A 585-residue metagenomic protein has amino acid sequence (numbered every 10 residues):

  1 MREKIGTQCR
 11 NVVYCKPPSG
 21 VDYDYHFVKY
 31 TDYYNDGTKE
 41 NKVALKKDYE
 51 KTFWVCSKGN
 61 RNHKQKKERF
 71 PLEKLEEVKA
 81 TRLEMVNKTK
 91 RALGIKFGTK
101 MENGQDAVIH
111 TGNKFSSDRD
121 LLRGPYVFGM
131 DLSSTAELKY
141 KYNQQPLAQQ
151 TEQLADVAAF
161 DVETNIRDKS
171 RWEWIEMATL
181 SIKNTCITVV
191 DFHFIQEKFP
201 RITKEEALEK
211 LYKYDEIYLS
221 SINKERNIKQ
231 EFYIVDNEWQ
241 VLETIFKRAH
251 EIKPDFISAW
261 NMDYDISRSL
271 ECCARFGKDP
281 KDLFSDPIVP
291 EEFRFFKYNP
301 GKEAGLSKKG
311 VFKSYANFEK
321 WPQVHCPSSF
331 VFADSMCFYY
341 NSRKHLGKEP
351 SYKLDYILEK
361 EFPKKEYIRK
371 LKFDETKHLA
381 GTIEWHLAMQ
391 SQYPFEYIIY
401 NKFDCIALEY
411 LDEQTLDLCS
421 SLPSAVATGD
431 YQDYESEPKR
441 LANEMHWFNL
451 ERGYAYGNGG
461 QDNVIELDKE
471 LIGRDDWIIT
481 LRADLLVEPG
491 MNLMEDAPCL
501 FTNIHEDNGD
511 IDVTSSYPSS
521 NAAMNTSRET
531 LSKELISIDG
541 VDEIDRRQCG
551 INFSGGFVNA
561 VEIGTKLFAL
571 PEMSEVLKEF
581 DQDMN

Functional and structural regions predicted by a protein language model:
M1-P498, T502-G509, V513-N585: The two-metal-ion catalytic cores of nucleic-acid processing enzymes
